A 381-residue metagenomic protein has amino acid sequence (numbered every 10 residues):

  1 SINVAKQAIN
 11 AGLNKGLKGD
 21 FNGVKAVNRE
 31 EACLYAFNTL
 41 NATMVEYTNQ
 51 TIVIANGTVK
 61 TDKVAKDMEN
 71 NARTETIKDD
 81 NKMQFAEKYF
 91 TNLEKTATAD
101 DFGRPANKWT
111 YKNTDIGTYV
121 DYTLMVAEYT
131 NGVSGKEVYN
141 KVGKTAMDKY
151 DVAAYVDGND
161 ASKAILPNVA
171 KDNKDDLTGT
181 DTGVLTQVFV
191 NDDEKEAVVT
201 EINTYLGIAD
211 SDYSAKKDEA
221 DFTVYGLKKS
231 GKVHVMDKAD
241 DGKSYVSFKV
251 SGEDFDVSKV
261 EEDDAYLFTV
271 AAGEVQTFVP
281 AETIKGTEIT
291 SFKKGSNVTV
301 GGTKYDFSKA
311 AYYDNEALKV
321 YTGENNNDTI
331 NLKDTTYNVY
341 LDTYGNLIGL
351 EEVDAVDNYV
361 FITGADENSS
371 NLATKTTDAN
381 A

Functional and structural regions predicted by a protein language model:
I2-L13: Short, charged, amphipathic alpha-helices and their helix-cap/turn boundaries
K6, L17-K25, R29-A381: ...the same signal can extend to comparable exposed beta-sheet modules with similar sequence chemistry even outside
